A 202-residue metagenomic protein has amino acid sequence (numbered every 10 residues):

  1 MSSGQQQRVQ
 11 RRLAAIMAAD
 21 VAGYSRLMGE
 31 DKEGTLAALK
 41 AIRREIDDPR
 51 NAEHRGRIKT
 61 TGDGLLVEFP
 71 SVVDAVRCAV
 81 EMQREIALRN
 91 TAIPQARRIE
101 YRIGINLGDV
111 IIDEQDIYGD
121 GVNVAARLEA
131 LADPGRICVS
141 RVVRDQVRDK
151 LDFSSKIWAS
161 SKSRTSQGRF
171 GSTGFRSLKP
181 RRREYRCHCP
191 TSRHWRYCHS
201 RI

Functional and structural regions predicted by a protein language model:
M1-C78, R84-E85: Catalytic NTP-binding/metal-coordinating core of nucleotidyl cyclase/transferase enzymes
Q7-Q10, Q95, R186-T191: Short glycine/proline-enriched loop/turn "hinge" motifs that connect secondary-structure elements and lie
M17-D20, T61, N106-L107, V139-S140 (+2 more regions): A secondary-structure boundary/capping signal
D20, K59, D63, R102 (+3 more regions): Acidic active-site catalytic centers that drive phospho-/nucleotidyl reactions and related ester hydrolyses
G23-Y24, G108-I111, S200-I202: A short, flexible beta-alpha/helix-coil linker loop
D48, L66-S177: Catalytic beta-strand-to-alpha-helix segment of the class III nucleotidyl cyclase homology domain
E184-I202: Acidic, proline/glycine-rich low-complexity intrinsically disordered segments
